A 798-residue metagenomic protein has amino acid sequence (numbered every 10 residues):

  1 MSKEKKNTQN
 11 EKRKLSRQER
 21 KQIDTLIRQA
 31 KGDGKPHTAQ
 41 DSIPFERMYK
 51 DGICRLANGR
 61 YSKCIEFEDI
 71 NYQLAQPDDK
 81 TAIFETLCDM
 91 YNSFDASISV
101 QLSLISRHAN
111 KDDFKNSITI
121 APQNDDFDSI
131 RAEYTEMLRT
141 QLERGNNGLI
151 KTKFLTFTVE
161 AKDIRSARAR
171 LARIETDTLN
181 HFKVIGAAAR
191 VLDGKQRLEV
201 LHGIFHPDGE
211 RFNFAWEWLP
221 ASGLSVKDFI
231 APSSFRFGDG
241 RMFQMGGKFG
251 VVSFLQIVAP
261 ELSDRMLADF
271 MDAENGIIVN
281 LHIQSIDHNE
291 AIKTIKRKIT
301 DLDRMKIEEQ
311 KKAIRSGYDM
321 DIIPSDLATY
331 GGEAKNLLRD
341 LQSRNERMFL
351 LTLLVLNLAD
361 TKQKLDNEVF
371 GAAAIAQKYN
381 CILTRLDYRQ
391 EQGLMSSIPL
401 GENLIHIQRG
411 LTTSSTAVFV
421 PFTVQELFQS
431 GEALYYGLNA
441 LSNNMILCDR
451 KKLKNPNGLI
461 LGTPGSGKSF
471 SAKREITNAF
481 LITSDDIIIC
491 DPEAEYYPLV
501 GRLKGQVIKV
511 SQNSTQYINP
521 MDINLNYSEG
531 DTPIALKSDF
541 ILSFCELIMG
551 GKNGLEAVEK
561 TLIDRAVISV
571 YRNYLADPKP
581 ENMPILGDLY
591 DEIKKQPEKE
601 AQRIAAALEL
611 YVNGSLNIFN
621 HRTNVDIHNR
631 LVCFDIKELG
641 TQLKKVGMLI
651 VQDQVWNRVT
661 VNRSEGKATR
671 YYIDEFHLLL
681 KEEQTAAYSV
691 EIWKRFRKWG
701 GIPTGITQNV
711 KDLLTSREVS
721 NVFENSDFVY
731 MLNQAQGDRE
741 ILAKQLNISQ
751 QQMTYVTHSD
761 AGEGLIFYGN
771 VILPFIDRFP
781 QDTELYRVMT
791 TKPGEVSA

Functional and structural regions predicted by a protein language model:
S2-V424: Extended, folded cores of ATP/NTP-driven motor/assembly subunits in large transport and secretion machines
I70, P77-A96, S103, R107 (+11 more regions): P-loop NTPase motor domains
I460: Hydrophobic anchor at the beta1->P-loop junction of P-loop NTPases
K468: Conserved lysine of the Walker
S471: Hydrophobic positions on the alpha1 helix immediately C-terminal to the Walker A/P-loop
N478-I488: Post-Walker A helix-loop "phosphate-sensing" segment adjacent to the P-loop in P-loop NTPases
K504-K509, E718-M731: A short helix-turn-beta junction within AAA+ P-loop NTPase domains corresponding to the substrate/partner-engaging
L746-A798: Conserved P-loop NTPase
